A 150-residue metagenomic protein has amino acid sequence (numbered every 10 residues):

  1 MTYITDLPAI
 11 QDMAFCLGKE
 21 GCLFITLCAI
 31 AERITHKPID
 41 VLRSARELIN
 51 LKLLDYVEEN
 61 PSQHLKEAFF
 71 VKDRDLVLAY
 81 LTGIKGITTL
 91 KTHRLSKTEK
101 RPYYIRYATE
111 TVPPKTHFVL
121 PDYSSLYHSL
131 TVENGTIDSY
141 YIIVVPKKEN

Functional and structural regions predicted by a protein language model:
M1-L65, V144-E149: Active-site-adjacent structural segments surrounding the nucleophilic cysteine of cysteine proteases and isopeptidases
A9, F15, R43, E58 (+5 more regions): Low-complexity, compositionally biased segments
L17, A79-T82, T131: Compositionally biased, low-complexity repeat tracts
K19, S96-Y103, Y107, F118-N150: Noncatalytic regulatory segments and standalone regulatory/sensor domains
H36, I87-T89, Y127: Substrate-binding/catalytic groove segments of enzymes that remodel or degrade extracellular structural polymers
V57-P121: ...with weaker cross-activation on analogous glycine-rich loops/strands in unrelated enzymes
